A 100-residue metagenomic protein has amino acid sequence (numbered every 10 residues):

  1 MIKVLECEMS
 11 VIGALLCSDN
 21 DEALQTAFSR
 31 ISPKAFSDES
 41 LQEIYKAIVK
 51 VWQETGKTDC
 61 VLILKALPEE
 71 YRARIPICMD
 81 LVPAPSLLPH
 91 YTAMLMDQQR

Functional and structural regions predicted by a protein language model:
M1-Q98: Noncatalytic partner-interaction/assembly domains of nucleic-acid and motor enzyme complexes, especially the accessory
